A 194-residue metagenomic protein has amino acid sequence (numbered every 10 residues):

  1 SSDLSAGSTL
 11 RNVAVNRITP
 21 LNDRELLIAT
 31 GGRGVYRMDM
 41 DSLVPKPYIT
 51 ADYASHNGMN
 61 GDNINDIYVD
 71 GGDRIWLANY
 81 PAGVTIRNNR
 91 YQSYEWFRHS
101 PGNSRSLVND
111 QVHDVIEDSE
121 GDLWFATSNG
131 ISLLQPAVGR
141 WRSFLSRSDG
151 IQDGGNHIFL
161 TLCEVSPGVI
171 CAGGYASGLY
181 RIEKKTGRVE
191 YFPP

Functional and structural regions predicted by a protein language model:
S1-P194: Carboxylate-rich, polar loop motifs that coordinate divalent cations or form catalytic acidic clusters
